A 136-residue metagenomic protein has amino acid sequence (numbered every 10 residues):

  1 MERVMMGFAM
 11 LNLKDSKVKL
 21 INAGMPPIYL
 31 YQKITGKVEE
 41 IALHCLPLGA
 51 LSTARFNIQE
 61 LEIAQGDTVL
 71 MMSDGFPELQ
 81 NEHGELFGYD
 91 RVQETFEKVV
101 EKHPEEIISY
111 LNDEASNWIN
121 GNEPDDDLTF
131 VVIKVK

Functional and structural regions predicted by a protein language model:
M1-A42, F56, I119-N120, P124-D126 (+1 more regions): Catalytic core of PPM/PP2C metal-dependent serine/threonine phosphatase domains
E39-A42, I63-N122: Active-site-proximal, acidic helix/loop segment immediately C-terminal to a metal-coordinating Asp/Glu
L48-T53: Short, structured beta-strand/loop micro-motifs enriched in basic residues and often containing a Trp
L70-M72, F130-I133: Conserved active-site loop/cleft motifs that coordinate metal ions or position small ligands
